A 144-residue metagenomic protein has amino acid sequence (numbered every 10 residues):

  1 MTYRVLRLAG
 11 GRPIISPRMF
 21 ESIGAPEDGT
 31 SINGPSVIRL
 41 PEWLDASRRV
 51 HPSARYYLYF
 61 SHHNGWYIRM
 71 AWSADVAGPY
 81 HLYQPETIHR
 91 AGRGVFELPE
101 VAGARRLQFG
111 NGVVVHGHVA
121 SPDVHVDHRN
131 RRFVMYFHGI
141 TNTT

Functional and structural regions predicted by a protein language model:
M1-S121, H125-T144: Beta-rich carbohydrate-recognition and catalytic domains
